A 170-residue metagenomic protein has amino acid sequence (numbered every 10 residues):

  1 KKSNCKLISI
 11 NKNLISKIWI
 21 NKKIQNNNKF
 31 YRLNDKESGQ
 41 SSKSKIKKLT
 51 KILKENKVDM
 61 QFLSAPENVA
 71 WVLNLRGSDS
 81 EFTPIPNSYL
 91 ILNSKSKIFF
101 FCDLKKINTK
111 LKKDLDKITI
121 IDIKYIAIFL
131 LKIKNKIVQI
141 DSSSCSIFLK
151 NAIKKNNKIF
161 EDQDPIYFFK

Functional and structural regions predicted by a protein language model:
K1-N87, L92-F100, K105-K106, I121-K170: Flexible, acidic/His-enriched mid-domain "rim/lid" segments that flank
T109-K117, K150-N151: A short, polar/proline- and glycine-enriched secondary-structure boundary/capping micro-motif
